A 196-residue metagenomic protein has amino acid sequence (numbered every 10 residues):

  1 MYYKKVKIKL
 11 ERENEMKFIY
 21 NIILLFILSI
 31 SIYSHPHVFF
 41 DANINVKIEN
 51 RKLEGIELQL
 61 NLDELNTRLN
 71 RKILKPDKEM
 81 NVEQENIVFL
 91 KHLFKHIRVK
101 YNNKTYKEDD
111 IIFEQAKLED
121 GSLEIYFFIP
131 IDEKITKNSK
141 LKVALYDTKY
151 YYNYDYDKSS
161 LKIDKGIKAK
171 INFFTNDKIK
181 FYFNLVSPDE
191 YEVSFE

Functional and structural regions predicted by a protein language model:
Y3-E15: Short, Lys/Arg-enriched N-terminal segments with co-localized hydrophobic residues within the first ~10-30 amino acids
K17-L25: Sec-dependent signal peptide recognition, specifically the positively charged N-region followed immediately by
S29-S31: N-terminal signal peptide c-region/cleavage motif recognized by signal peptidases
H35-K52: Short N-terminal segments immediately surrounding and downstream of signal-peptide cleavage
F39-D41, L58, I125: Short, surface-exposed coil-to-beta transition loops
V46-N50, L60-N66, I129-E133, D147-K149: Beta-strand elements of well-folded, non-transmembrane domains
K52-I97: Early exported N-terminus immediately downstream of N-terminal targeting peptides
N102-E196: Mature, soluble, non-transmembrane domains
